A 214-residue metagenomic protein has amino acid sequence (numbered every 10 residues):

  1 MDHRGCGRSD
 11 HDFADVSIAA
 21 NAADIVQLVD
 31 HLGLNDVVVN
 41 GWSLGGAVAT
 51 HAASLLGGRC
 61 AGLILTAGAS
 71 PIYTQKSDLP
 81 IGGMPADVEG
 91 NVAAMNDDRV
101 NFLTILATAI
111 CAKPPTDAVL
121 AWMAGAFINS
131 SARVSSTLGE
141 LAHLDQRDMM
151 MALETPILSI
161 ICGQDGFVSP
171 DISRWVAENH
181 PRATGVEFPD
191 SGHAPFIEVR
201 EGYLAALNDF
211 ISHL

Functional and structural regions predicted by a protein language model:
H3-G7, S70, G192-P195: Alpha/beta-hydrolase active-site loop signature
H3-L44, A205: Active-site loop/oxyanion-hole signature of alpha/beta-hydrolase fold enzymes
T50-L55, R59-A94: Flexible "cap/lid" loop of the alpha/beta hydrolase fold
T74, L79-G82, A93-M151: Conserved alpha/beta-hydrolase catalytic His-Asp/Glu region
L153, S159-I161: Short beta-strand/loop motif that positions the catalytic acidic residue of the alpha/beta-hydrolase fold
T155, S169-V176: Short alpha-helix in the alpha/beta-hydrolase fold that links the catalytic acid
Q164-V168: Acidic catalytic loop of the alpha/beta-hydrolase fold
A183-L214: Catalytic active-site module of serine/aspartate enzymes centered on a nucleophile-bearing elbow/loop
